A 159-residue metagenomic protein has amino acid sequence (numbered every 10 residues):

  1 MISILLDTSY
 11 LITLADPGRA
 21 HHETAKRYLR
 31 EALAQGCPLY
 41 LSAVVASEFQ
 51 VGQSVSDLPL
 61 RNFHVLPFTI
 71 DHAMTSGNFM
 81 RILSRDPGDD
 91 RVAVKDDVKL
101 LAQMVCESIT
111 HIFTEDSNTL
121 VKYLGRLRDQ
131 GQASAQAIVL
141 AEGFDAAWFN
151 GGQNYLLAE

Functional and structural regions predicted by a protein language model:
M1-Y40, V51-L60, A147-E159: Short, well-structured N-terminal submotif of metal-dependent ribonuclease cores
L6, Y40-L41, P67, K95 (+1 more regions): Short beta-strand scaffold positions
Y10, V45, H72, K99-L100 (+1 more regions): Alpha-helix capping/helix-boundary segments
T13-A15, E48-V51, L120-Y123, D129: Short catalytic/ligand-binding loop motif for oxyanion handling, primarily in non-cytosolic enzymes, centered on
P17, V44, H64-D90: Acidic catalytic patch
S56-L60, L83-S84, D129-Q132: Short, hinge-like loop/turn segments at secondary-structure boundaries
V94-H111: Acidic, metal-associated active-site segment
E107-E159: Acidic, PIN/NYN-like endoribonuclease modules and their adjacent C-terminal/linker elements
